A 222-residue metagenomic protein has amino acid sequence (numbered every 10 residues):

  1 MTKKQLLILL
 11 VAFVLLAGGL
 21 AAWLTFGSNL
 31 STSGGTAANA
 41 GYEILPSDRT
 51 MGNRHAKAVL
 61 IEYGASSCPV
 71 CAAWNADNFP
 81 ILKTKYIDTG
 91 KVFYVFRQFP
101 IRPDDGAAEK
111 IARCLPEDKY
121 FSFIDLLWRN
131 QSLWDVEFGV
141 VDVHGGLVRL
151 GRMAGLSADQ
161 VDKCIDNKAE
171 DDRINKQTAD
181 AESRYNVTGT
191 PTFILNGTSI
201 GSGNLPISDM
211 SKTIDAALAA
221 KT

Functional and structural regions predicted by a protein language model:
M1-L30, Y63-A65, R149-T222: C-terminal cap of thioredoxin/glutaredoxin-like
T2-R102, N175, E182-S183, A219-T222: Extracytoplasmic thiol/disulfide redox context detector
G34-G35, C114, C164: Functionally engaged cysteine thiol sites
S47, A107, V161: Glycine-rich, flexible loop/turn motifs
A56-V59, T89-F93, D118-S122, L156-D159 (+1 more regions): Loop/turn elements at helix/coil->beta-strand transitions in domains of secreted/extracellular proteins
G64-S67, A72-R152: Structural alpha/beta surface segment adjacent to cysteine/selenocysteine redox centers across thiol/disulfide enzymes
